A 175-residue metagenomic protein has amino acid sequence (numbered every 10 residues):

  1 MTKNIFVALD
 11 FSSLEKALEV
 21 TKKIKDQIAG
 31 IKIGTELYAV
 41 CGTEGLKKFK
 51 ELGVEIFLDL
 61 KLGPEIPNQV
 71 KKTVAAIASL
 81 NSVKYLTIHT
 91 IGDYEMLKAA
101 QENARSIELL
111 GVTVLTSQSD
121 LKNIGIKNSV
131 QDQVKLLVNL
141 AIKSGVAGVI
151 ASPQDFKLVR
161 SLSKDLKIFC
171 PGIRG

Functional and structural regions predicted by a protein language model:
M1-K23, Q27: N-terminal glycine-rich anion-binding loop in soluble enzyme alpha/beta folds
T2-K3, E65-K157, S161-F169, R174-G175: Conserved anion-binding
A8, F57-D59, C170: Generic enzyme active-site microenvironment
A8-L9, I33-G34, I88-H89, A151: Small/polar loops that bind or transfer phosphate-bearing groups
Q27, L52, S144: Conserved dinucleotide-binding and phosphotransfer motif residues
G30-Y85: Metabolite-binding pocket within alpha/beta catalytic cores that recognizes anionic/polar moieties
